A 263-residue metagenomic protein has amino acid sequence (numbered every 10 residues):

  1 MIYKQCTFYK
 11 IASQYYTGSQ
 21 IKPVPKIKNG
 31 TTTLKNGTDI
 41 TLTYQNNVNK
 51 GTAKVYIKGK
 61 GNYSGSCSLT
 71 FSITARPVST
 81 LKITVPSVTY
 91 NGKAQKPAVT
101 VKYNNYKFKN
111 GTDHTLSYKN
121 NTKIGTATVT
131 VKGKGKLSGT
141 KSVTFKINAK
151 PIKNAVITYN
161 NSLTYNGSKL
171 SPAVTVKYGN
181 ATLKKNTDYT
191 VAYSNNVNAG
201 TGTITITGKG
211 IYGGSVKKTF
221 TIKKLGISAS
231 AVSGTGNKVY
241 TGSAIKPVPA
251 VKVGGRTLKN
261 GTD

Functional and structural regions predicted by a protein language model:
M1-T32, A75-Y106, A149-A181, K224-R256: Solvent-exposed, low-complexity, repeat-rich "mucin-like" stalks and linkers
I11, G37, S66-S68, V78 (+10 more regions): Surface-exposed or flexible loop/turn and strand-edge residues in extracellular/cell-surface modules
T33-S64, K107-T140, F145, T182-G213 (+2 more regions): Serine/threonine-rich, repeat-prone extracellular segments and beta-strand-based repeat modules of secreted/surface
T70-T74, T144-N148, T219-K223: Short beta-strand edge segments in extracellular beta-sheet folds
